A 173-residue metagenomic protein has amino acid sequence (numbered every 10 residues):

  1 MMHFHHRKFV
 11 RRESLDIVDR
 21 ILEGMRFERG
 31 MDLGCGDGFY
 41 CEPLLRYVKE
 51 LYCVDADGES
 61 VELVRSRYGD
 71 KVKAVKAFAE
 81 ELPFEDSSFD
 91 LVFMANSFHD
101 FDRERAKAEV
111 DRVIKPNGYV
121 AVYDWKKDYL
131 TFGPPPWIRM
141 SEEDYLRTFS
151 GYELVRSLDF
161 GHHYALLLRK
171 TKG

Functional and structural regions predicted by a protein language model:
F9-E28: Conserved alpha-helix/loop element of class I SAM-dependent methyltransferases that forms part of the SAM/SAH-binding
F27-G36: Conserved class I S-adenosyl-L-methionine
D37-E81: Class I SAM-dependent methyltransferase SAM/SAH-binding core
F93: A conserved beta-strand element that flanks and buttresses the S-adenosyl-L-methionine
R105-P116: A short glycine-rich, Lys/Arg-flanked "PGG" loop and its adjoining helix->strand segment in the class I
G118-D124: Conserved beta-strand signature within the Rossmann-like core of class I S-adenosyl-L-methionine
W137-G151: Short alpha-helix
L158-G173: Core SAM-dependent methyltransferase catalytic element
